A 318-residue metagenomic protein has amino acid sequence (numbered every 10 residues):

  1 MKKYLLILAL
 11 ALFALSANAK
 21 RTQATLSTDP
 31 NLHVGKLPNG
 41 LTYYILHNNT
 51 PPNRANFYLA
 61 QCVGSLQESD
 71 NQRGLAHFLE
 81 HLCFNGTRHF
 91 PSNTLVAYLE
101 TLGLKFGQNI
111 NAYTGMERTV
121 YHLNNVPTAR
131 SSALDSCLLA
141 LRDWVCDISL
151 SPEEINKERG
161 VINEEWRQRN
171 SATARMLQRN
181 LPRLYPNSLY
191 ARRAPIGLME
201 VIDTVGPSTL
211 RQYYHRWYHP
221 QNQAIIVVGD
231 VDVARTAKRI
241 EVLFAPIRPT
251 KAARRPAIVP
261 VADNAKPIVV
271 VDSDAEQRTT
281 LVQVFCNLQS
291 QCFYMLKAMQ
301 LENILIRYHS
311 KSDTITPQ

Functional and structural regions predicted by a protein language model:
M1-Y4: Positively charged n-region of N-terminal signal peptides that target proteins for export
A9-N18: Hydrophobic h-region of N-terminal signal peptides that target proteins for export in Gram-negative bacteria
K20, N187, A224-V282, Q289: An aromatic/glycine/proline-enriched structural segment found at the starts of mature extracellular/organellar domains
R21-H33, Y121-N125, S131, P182-Q223 (+4 more regions): Histidine-acidic residue clusters that define the catalytic metal-binding segment of zinc metallopeptidase domains
T25-Y58: Mature N-terminal segment immediately following signal peptide/propeptide cleavage in secreted/periplasmic
P38, P52-R54, G103, T114-R118 (+5 more regions): Short, solvent-exposed loop/turn segments at the edges of secondary structure
P52-N53, Q61-R175, T204-N222, D232-R235 (+1 more regions): Active-site-adjacent, His/Asp/Glu-enriched structural segments that form or flank metal-binding and acid/base networks
Y58-S69, R73-F106, S171, N180-P186 (+3 more regions): Signal/transit-peptide handling
